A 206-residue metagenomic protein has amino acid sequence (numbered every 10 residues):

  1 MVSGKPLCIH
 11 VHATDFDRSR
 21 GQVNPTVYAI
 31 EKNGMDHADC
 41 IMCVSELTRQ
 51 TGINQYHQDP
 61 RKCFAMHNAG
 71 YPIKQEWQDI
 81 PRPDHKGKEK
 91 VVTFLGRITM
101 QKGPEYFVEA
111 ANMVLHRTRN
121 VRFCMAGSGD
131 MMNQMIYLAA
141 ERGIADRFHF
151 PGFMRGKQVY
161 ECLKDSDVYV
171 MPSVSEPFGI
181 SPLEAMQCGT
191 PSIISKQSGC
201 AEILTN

Functional and structural regions predicted by a protein language model:
I9, N24, Y28-Q78: Donor nucleotide-sugar binding/catalytic pocket of nucleotide-sugar-dependent glycosyltransferases
D84-A111, C124: Conserved donor-binding/catalytic core segment of Leloir-type glycosyltransferases
I136-M154: Nucleotide-activated donor-binding/catalytic signature segment of Leloir-type glycosyltransferases, i.e., the conserved
F153-M154, E161-S166: Short alpha-helical donor nucleotide-sugar binding micro-motif in glycosyltransferases
V174: Aromatic "clamp/platform" in nucleotide-sugar-dependent glycosyltransferases that forms part of the donor/acceptor
G179-P182, C200: Short glycine/serine-rich donor-binding loops of glycosyltransferases
P191-I194: Short hydrophobic beta-strand element within catalytic cores of glycosyltransferases and related nucleotide-activated
Q197-N206: Short acidic/histidine- and often glycine-rich active-site loop of Leloir-type glycosyltransferases that engages
